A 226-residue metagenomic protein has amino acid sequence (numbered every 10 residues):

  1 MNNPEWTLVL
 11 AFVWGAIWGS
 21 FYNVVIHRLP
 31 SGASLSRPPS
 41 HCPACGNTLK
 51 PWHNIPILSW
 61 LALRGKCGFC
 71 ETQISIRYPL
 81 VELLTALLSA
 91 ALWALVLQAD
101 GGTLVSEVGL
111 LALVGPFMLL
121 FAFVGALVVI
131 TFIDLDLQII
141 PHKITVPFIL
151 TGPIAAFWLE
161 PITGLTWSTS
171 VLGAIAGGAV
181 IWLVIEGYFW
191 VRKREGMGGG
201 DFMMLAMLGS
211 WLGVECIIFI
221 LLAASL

Functional and structural regions predicted by a protein language model:
M1-I17, P153-T163: Hydrophobic alpha-helical transmembrane segments
N3-T7, Q73-Y78: N-terminal membrane topogenic signal
A16, S20-V24, A90, A174-W182 (+1 more regions): Transmembrane alpha-helical segments of multi-pass membrane transport proteins and ion-pumping complexes
F21, L84-V105, P153-F157: Membrane-embedded alpha-helical segments in integral membrane proteins
Y22-R77: Membrane-proximal soluble regions of multi-pass membrane proteins
H41-A44, K66, G101-L110: Membrane-interfacial, low-structure loops and terminal tails that flank and connect transmembrane helices in multi-pass
I76-L84, H142-I144: Select subsegments of transmembrane alpha-helices in polytopic membrane proteins, especially boundary-proximal
G102-E107, L111-A112, F117-L226: Functional transmembrane core segments of multi-pass inner-membrane proteins
